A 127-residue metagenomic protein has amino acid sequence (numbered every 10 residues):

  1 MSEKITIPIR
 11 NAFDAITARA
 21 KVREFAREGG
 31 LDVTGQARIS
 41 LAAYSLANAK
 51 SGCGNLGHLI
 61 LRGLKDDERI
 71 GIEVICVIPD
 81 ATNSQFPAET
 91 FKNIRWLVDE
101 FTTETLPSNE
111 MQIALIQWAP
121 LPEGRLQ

Functional and structural regions predicted by a protein language model:
M1-K4, N48-Q127: Conserved beta-strand-loop-beta-strand hairpin that lines the nucleotide-binding pocket of ATP/GTP-utilizing enzymes
M1-L41: Bergerat-fold GHKL ATPase/HATPase_c domain
L31-H58: Conserved ATP-binding N-box helix of the HATPase_c
